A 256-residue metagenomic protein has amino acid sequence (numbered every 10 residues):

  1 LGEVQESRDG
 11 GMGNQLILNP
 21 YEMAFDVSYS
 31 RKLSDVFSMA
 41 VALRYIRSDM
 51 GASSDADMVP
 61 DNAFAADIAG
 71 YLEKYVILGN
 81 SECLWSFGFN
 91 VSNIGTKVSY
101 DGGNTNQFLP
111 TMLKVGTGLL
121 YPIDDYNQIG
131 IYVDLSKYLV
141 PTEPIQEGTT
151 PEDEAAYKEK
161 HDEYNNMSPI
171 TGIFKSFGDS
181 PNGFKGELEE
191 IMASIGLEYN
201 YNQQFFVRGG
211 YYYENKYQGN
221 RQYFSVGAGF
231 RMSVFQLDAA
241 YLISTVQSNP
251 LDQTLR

Functional and structural regions predicted by a protein language model:
L1-R256: Subset of outer-membrane beta-barrel
